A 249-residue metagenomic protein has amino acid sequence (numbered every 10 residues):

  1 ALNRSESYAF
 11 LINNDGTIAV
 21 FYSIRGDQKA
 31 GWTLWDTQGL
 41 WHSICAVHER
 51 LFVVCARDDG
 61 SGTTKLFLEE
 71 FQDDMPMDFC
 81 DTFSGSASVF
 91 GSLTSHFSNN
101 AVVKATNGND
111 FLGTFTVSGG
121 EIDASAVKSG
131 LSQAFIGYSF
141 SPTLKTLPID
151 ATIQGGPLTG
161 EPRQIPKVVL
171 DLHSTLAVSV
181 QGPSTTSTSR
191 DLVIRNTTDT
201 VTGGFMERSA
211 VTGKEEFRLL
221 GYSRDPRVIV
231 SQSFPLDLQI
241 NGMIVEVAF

Functional and structural regions predicted by a protein language model:
A1-F249: Beta-sheet repeat architectures centered on beta-propellers
